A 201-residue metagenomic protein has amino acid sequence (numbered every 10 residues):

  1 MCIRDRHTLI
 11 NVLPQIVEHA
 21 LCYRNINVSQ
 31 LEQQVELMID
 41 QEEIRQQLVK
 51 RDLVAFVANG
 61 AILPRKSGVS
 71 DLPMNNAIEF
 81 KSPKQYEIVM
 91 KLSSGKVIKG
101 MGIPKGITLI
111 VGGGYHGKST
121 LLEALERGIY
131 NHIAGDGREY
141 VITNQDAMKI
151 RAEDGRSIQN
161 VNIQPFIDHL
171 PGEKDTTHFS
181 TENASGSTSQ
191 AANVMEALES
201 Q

Functional and structural regions predicted by a protein language model:
M1-D5: Conserved small/polar residues in nucleotide/adenosyl-binding loops
R6, I10-R24: Duplex nucleic acid-engaging cores and interfaces of nucleic-acid transaction enzymes
Q34-Q41, G186-A191: Phosphate-interacting basic helix/loop segments used at nucleotide- and nucleic-acid interfaces
M38-I88: Charged, amphipathic alpha-helical linker segments immediately N-terminal to NTP-binding catalytic cores
K66-K99, I150-I158, I163-D175: N-terminal pre-Walker A segment at the start of P-loop NTPase domains
K99-E126: Glycine-rich phosphate-binding P-loop
R127-R138: Post-Walker A helix-loop "phosphate-sensing" segment adjacent to the P-loop in P-loop NTPases
T143-Q201: Switch/coupling sub-region of P-loop NTPases
